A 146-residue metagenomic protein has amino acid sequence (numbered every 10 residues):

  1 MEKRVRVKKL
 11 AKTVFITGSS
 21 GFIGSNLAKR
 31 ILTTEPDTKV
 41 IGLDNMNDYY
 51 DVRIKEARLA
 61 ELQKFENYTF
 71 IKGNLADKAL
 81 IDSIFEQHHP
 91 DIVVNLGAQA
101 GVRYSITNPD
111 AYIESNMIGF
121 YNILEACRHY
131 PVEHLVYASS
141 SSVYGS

Functional and structural regions predicted by a protein language model:
M1-S146: N-terminal Rossmann-like NAD(P)+-binding domain of SDR-like oxidoreductases, especially those catalyzing
